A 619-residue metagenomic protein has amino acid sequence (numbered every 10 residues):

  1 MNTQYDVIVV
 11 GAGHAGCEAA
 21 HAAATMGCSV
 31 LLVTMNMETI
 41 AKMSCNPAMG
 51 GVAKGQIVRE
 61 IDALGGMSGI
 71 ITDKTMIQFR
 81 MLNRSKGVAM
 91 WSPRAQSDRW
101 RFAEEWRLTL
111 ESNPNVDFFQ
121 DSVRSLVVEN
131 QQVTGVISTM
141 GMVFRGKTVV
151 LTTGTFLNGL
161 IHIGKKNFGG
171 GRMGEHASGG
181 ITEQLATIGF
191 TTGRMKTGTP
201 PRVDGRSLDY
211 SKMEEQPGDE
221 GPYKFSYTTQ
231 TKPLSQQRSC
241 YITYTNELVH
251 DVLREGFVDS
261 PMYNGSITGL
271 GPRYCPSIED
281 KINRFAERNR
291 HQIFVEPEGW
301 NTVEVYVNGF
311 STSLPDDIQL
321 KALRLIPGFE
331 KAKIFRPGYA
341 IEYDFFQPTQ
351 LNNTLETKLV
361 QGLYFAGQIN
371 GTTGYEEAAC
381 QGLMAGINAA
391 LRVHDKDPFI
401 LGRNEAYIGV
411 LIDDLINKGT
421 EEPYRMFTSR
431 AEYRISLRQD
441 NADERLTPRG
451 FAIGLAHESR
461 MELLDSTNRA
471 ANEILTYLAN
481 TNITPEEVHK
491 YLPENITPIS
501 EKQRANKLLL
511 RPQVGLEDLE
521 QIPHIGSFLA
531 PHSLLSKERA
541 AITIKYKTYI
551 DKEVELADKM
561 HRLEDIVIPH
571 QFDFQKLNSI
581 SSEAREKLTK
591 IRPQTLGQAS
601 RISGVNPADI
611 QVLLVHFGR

Functional and structural regions predicted by a protein language model:
N2-A15: Beta1/beta-strand and adjacent pyrophosphate-binding region of the FAD-binding site in flavoprotein oxidoreductases
T3-Y5, T139-T148: Core beta-strand elements of the Rossmann-like FAD/NAD(P) dinucleotide-binding domain in flavoenzyme oxidoreductases
V10, V143-G154: Short hydrophobic core segments
H21-S125, M140, T152-R172, H176 (+4 more regions): Conserved N-terminal/central alpha/beta ligand/cofactor-binding core
N36, K54, T182-L320, G328 (+3 more regions): An anion/pyrophosphate-binding glycine-rich loop and adjacent beta-alpha core in soluble alpha-beta enzymes
V127-V143: Conserved beta-strand-loop-beta-strand element in the redox core of flavoprotein oxidoreductases
W300, Y306-T372, I400-D413, S533-K587 (+1 more regions): A glycine-rich dinucleotide-binding beta-alpha-beta segment and adjacent secondary-structure elements that constitute
R430, S436, A442, T447-Q611 (+1 more regions): Extended, charge-enriched "interface" segments that sit outside catalytic cores
